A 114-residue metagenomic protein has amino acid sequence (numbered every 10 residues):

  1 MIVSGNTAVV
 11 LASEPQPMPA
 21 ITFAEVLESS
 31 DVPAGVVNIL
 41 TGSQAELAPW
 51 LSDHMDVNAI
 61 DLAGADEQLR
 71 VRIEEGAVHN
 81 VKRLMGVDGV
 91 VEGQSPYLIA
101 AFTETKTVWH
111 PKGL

Functional and structural regions predicted by a protein language model:
M1-L98, F102-L114: Rossmann-like NAD(P) dinucleotide-binding subdomain of oxidoreductase/dehydrogenase enzymes
